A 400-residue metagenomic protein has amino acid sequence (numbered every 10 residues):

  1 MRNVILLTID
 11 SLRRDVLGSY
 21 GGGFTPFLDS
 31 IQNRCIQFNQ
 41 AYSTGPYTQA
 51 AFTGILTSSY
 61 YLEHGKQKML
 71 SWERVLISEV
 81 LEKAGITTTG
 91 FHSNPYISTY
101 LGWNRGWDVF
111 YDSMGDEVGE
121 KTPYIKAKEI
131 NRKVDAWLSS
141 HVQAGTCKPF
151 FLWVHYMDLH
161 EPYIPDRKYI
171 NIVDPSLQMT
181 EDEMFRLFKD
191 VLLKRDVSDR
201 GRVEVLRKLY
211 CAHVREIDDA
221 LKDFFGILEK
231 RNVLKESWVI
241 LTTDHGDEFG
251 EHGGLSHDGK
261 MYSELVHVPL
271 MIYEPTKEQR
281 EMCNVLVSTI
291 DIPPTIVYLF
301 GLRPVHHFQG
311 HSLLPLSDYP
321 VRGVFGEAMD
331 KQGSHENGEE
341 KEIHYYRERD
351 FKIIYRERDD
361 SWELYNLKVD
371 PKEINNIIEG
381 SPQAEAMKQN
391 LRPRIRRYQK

Functional and structural regions predicted by a protein language model:
M1-K400: Catalytic domains that recognize anionic headgroups
